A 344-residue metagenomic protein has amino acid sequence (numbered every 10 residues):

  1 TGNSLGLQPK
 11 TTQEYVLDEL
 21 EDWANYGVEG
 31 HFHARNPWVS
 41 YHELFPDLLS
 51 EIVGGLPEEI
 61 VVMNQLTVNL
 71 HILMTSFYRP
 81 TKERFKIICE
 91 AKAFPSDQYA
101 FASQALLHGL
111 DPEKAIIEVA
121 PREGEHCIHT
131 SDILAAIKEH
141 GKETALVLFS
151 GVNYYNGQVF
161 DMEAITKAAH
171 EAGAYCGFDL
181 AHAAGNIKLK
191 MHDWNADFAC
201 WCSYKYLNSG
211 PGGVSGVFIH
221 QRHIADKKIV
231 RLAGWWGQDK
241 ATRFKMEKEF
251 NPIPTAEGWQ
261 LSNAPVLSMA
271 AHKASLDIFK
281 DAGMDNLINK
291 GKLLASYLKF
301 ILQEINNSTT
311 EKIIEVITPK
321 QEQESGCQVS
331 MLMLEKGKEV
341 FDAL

Functional and structural regions predicted by a protein language model:
G2-L344: Pyridoxal 5′-phosphate
